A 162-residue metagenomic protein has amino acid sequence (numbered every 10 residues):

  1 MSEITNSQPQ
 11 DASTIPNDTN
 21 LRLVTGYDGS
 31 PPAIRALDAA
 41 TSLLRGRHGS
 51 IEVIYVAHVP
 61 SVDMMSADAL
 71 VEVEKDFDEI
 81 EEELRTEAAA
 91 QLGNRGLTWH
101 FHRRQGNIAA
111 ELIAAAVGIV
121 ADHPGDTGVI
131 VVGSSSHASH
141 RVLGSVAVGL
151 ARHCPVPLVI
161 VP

Functional and structural regions predicted by a protein language model:
M1-D18, A90-I130, H137: Structural beta-alpha unit
E3-Q8, Y55-E83: Acidic, proline/glycine-rich short linear motifs
S13-A67, V71: Small/aliphatic-rich secondary-structure junction motif
A36-L37, D63-S66, E111-A114, R141-L143: Short, well-ordered secondary-structure micro-motifs
R47, R95, V146, H153-P155: Short, structured coil segments at secondary-structure junctions
E52-I54, H100-R104, V159: General small-molecule cofactor/ligand-binding pocket signal
V129-H153: Glycine-rich, Arg-bearing micro-motifs that act as flexible, cationic patches
V156-P162: Short, flexible loop segments at boundaries between secondary-structure elements
